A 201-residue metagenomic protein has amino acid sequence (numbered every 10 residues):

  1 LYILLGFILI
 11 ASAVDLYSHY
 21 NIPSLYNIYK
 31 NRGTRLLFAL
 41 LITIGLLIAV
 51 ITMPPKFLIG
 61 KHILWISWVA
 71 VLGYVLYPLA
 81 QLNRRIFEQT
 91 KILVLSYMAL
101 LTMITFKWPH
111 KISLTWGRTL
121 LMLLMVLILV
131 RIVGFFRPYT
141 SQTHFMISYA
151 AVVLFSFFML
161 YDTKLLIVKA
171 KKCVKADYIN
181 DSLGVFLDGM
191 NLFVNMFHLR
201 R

Functional and structural regions predicted by a protein language model:
L1-R201: A hydrophobic alpha-helical transmembrane-helix feature that marks the membrane cores and membrane-interface segments
